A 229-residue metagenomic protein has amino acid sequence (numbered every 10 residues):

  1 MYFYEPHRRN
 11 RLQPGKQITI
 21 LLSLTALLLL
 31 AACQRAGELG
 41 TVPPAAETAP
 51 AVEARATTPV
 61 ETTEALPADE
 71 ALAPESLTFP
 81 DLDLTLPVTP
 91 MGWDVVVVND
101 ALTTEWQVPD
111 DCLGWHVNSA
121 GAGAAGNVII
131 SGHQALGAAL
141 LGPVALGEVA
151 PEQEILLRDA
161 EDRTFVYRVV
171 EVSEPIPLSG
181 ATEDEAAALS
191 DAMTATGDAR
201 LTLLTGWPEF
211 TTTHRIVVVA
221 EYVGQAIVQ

Functional and structural regions predicted by a protein language model:
M1-P14: N-terminal secretory signal peptides that target proteins for export/translocation
K16-T25: Sec-dependent N-terminal signal peptides
L29-A32: C-terminal motif of bacterial Sec signal peptides marking the signal peptidase cleavage site
Q34-Q229: Solvent-exposed, non-transmembrane regions of membrane-associated and secreted proteins
